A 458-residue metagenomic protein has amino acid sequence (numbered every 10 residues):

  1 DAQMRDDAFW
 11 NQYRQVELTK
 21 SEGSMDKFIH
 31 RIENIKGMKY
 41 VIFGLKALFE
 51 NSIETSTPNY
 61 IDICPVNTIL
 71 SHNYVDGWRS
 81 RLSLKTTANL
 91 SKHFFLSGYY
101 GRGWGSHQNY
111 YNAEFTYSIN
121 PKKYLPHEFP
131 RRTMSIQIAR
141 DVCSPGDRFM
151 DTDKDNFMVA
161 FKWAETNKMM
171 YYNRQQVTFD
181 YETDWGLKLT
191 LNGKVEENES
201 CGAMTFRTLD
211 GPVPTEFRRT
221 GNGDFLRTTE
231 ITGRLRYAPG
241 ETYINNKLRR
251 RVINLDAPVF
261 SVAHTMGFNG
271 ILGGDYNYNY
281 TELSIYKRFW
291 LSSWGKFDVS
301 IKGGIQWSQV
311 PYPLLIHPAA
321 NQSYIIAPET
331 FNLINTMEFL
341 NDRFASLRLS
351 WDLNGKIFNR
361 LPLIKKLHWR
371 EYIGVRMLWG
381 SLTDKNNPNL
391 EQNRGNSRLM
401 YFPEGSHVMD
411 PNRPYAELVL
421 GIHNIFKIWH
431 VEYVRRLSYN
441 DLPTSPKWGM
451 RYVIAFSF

Functional and structural regions predicted by a protein language model:
A2-F458: Exposed, low-structure sequence patches enriched in small/polar residues
